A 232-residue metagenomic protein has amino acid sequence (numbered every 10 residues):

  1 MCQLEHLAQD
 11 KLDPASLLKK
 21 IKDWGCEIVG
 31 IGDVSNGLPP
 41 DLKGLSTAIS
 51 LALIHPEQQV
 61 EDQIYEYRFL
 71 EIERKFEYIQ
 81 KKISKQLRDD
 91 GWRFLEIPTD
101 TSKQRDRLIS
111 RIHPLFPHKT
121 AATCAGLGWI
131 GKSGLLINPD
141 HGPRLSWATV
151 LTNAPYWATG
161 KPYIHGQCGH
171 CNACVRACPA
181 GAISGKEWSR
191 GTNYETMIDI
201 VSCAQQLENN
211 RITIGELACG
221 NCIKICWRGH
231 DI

Functional and structural regions predicted by a protein language model:
M1-K81: Non-catalytic, usually N-terminal nucleic-acid engagement modules in DNA/RNA processing proteins
F76-Q80, S84-I232: Catalytic cores of enzyme domains
